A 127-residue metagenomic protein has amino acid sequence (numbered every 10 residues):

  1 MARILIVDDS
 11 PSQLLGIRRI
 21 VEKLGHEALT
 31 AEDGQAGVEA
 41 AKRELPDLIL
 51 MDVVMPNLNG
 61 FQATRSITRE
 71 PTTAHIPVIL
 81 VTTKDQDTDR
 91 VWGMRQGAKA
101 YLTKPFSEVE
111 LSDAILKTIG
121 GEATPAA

Functional and structural regions predicted by a protein language model:
M1-S12, I17-V21, I49: Conserved acidic segment of CheY-like receiver
G25-E32, A40: Short hydrophobic/Thr-rich beta-strand motif most characteristic of the beta2 strand and flanking loop of CheY-like
E44-L50: Active-site beta3 strand of CheY-like receiver
M55: Receiver (REC) domain active-site loop signature in two-component systems and cognate sites in sensor histidine kinases
F106-L116: C-terminal output helix
